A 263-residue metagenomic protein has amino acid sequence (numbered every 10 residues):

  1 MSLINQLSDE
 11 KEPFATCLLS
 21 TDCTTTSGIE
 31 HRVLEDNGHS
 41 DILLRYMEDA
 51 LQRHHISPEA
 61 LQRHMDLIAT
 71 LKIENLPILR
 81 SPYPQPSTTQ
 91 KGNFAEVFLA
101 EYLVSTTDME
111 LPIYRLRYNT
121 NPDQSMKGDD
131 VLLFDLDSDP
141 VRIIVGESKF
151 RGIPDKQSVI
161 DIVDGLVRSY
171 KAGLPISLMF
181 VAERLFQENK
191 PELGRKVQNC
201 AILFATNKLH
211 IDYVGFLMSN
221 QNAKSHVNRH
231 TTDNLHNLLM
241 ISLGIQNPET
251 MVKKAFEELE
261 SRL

Functional and structural regions predicted by a protein language model:
M1-A69, I78, P86, E258-L263: Nuclease-adjacent, charged terminal/linker segments that flank catalytic cores
N75, V97-T106: Amphipathic alpha-helical segments that form well-ordered structural scaffolds and often line/cohere around active
L79-A100, L116-N121: A short, highly charged nucleic-acid-interacting micro-segment common to nuclease and nuclease-linked defense proteins
L103, V131-L133, I144-F150: Conserved catalytic cores of phosphodiester-cleaving nucleases, focusing on short active-site segments
T106-Q124: A short acidic/basic microdomain associated with nuclease active sites
L136-R142: Short, solvent-exposed loop/turn segments that connect beta-strands within catalytic domains and beta-strand-rich
K156-N220: Acidic, metal/cofactor-coordinating or nucleic-acid-engaging core segments within structured domains
L209-L263: Non-catalytic C-terminal interaction segments of nucleic acid-processing enzymes
